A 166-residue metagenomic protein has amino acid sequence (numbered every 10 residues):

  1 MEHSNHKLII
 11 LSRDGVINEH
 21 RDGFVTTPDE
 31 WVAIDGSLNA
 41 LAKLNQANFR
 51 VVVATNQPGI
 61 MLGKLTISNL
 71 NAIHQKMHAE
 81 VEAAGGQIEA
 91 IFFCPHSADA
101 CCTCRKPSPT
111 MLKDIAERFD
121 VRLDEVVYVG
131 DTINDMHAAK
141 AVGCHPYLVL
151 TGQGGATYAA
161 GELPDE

Functional and structural regions predicted by a protein language model:
M1-V52: Active-site neighborhood of HAD-like aspartate-dependent phosphohydrolases
E2-N5, I9, S68, A72-E89 (+2 more regions): Asp-based, Mg2+/Mn2+-dependent phosphohydrolase catalytic module
D14, H20, C94-H96, G152: Generic beta-structure capping elements
D14, N56-Q57, D131: Short, well-ordered beta-to-alpha junction loops that form the rim of enzyme active sites and present histidine/acidic
R21-V25, G63-K64, Y158-G161: Short acidic, glycine/proline-rich loop/turn micro-motifs
T26-D29, G59, C101, Y128: Generic anion/oxyanion-binding catalytic loop in active/binding sites
T27-I34, T66-N71, R105: Flexible, glycine- and charge-enriched loops at secondary-structure boundaries
S37, L41-H74, Q87-A100, A139: Substrate-recognition element of Asp-dependent hydrolases with the DxDx(T/V) motif
